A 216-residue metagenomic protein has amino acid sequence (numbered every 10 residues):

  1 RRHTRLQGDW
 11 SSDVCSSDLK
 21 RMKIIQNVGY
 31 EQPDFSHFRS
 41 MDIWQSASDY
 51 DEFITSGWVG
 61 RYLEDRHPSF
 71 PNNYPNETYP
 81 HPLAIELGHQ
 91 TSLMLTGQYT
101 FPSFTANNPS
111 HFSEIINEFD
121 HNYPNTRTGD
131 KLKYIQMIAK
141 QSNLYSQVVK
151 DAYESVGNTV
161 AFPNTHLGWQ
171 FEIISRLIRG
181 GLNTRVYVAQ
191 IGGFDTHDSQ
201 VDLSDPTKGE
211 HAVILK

Functional and structural regions predicted by a protein language model:
R2-W10, V14-C15: Single conserved hydrophobic/aromatic residue that forms the stacking wall/gate of nucleotide- or nucleobase-binding
Q7-D9, Y79-S92, G209-K216: Extended, compositionally biased low-complexity polar/Lys-Gly-rich tracts and adjacent boundary/linker regions are
D9, S17-D18, N76-Y79, Q170 (+1 more regions): Extracellular/periplasmic catalytic domains that process cell-envelope and extracellular macromolecules
S11, D51-V59, T165-Q170: Soluble or luminal CAZymes and related metallo-dependent hydrolases
S12, W58-D65, I173-R176: Alpha-helical scaffold segments in soluble metabolic enzymes
D13, I85, A189: A residue-level signal for conserved active-site and pocket-lining positions in enzyme catalytic cores
S17-N117: Extracytoplasmic mature domains of secreted/periplasmic and thylakoid-lumen proteins
H121-K216: Anion-binding catalytic surfaces of enzymes that hydrolyze or transfer phosphate/sulfate esters
